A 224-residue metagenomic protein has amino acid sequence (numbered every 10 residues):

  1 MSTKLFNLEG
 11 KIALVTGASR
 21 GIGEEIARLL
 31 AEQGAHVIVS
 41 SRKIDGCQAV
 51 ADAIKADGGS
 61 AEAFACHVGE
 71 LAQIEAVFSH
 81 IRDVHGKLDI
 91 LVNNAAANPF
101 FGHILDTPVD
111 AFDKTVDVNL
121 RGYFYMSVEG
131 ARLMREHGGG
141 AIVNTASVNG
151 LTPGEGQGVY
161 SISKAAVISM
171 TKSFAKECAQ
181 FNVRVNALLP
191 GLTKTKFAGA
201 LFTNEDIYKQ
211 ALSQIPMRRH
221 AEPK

Functional and structural regions predicted by a protein language model:
I12, S19-R20: Conserved glycine-rich cofactor-binding loop
I44, A65-V77, V109, K224: The beta1-alpha1 cofactor-binding region of Rossmann-like NAD(H)/NADP(H)-dependent oxidoreductases
G102-I104, P108-D113, A211: Substrate-binding pocket helix/loop in short-chain dehydrogenase/reductase
S127, S163, T171: Active-site helix of classical SDR
R132, K176-Q180: Alpha-helical segment proximal to the catalytic Tyr-Lys
S147: Residue(s) in the substrate-gating loop at a strand-loop-helix junction that position the organic substrate next
I215-K224: A conserved structural motif in NAD(P)-dependent oxidoreductases
